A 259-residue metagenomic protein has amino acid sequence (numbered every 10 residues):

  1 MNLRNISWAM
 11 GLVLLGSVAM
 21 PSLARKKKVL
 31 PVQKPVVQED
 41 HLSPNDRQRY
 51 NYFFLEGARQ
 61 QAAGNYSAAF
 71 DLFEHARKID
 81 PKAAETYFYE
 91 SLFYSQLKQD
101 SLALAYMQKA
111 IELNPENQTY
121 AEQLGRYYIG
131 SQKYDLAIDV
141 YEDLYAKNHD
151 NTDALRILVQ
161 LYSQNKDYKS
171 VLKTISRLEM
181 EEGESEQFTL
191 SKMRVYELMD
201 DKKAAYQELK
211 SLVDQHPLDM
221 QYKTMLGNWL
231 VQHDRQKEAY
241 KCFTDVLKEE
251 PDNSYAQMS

Functional and structural regions predicted by a protein language model:
D46-I79, Q96: Alpha-helical segment of the N-proximal tetratricopeptide repeat
Y50-N51, A84-E85, Q118-T119, T152-D153 (+3 more regions): Helix-start (N-cap) detector for alpha-helical repeat units in TPR-like alpha-solenoids, especially tetratricopeptide
A62-A63, Q96-L97, G130-S131, Q164-N165 (+2 more regions): Register position in tetratricopeptide repeats
H75-A76, K109-A110, D143-L144, R177-L178 (+2 more regions): Canonical positions in the second alpha-helix
Y89, Q123, I157-Q160, S191-R194 (+2 more regions): Canonical tetratricopeptide repeat
